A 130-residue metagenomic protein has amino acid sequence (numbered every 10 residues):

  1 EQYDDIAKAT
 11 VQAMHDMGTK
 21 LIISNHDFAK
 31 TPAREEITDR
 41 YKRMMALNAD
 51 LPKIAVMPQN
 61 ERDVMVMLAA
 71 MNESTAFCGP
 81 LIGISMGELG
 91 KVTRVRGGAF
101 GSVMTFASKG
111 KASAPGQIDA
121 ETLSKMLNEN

Functional and structural regions predicted by a protein language model:
E1-I6, I22-P32, D50-E61, I84-S85: Catalytic beta/alpha-barrel core
Q2-D16, P32-E36, Q59-S74, K91-V92: Active-site-adjacent beta->alpha loops and helix N-cap segments on the catalytic face of soluble alpha/beta enzymes
A13-I22, A46-L51, T75-C78, G98-T105: Glycine-enriched alpha-helix->loop->beta-strand junction motifs that scaffold or abut catalytic
E36-M45: Anionic-ligand binding region
E61-D63, A69-N130: C-terminal alpha-helical cap/extension of soluble enzyme domains
